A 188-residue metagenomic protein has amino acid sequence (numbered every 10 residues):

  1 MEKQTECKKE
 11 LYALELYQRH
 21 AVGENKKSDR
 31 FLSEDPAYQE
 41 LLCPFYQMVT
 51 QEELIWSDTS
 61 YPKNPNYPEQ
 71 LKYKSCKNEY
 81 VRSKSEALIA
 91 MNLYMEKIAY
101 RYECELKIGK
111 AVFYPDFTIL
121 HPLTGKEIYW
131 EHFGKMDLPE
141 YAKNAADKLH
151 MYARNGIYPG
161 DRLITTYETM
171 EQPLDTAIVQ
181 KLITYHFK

Functional and structural regions predicted by a protein language model:
K3-A13, Y17-H20, E24: Charged, solvent-exposed faces of alpha-helical coiled-coils
T5, E24-I98: Solvent-exposed, charged helical/coil patches that constitute nucleic-acid or partner-interaction surfaces
E79, Y94, I98-L123: Active-site metal-binding core of divalent-cation-utilizing nuclease and nuclease-like domains
I98, K126, Y158-D161: Short glycine-/polar-rich loops that comprise or flank the Walker A/P-loop and associated switch/sensor motifs
L106-V112, P139, T169-P173: Acidic-and-aromatic substrate-binding clefts and catalytic sites of carbohydrate-active enzymes
Y114, T118-K148: Short beta-strand-loop-alpha-helix junction that forms the active-site gateway of nucleic-acid-processing nucleases
E140-N155, D161-L163: A recognition module on extended beta-rich or small alphabeta surfaces enriched in W/G with H and D/E
R154-K188: Basic, glycine-rich
